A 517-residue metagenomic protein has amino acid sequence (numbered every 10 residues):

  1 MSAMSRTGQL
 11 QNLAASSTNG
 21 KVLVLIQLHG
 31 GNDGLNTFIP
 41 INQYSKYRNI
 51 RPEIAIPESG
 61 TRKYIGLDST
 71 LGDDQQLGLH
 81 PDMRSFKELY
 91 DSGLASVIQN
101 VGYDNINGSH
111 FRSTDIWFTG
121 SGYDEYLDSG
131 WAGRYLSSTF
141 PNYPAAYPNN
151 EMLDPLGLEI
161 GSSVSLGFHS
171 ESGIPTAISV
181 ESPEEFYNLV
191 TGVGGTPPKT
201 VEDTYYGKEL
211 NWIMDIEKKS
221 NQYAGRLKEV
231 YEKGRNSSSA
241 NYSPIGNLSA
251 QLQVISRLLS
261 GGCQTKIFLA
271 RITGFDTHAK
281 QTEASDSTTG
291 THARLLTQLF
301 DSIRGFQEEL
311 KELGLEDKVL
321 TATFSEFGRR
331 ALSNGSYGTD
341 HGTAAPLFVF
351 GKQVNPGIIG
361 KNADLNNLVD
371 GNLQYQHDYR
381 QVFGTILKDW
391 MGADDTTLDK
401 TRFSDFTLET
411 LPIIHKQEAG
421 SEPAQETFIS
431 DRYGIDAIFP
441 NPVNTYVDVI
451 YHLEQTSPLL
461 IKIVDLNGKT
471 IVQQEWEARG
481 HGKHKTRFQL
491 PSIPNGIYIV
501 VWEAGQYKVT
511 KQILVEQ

Functional and structural regions predicted by a protein language model:
M1-D301, G305-E312, L332, V349-G420: Feature for exported/extracytoplasmic and membrane-associated proteins, marking the mature portion
S325-P356: Histidine-centered active-site microenvironments of extracellular/periplasmic hydrolases and transferases
L347, L460-K462, V500: Generic short beta-strand
P423-F439, V443-I463, K485-Q489: Glycine-centered coil/turn sites that cap beta-strands in beta-rich domains
I463-I471, Y498: Short, glycine-anchored, charge-dense loop/turn motifs used at functional sites
T470, K508-T510: A structural signal for beta-strand boundary/capping segments at domain termini and interdomain linkers
E475-K508: Short, surface-exposed loop/turn motifs with a glycine/proline- and acidic-biased composition
I513-Q517: Short beta-strand edge segments in extracellular beta-sheet folds
